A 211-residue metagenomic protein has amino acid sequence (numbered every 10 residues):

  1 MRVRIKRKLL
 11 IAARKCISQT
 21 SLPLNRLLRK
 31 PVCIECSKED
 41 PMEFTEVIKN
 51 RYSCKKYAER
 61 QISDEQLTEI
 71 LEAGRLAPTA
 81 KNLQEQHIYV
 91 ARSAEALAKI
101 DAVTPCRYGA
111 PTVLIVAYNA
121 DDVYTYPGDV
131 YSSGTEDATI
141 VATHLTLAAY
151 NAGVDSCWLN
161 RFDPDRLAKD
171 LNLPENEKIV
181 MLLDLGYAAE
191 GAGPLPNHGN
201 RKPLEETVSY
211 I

Functional and structural regions predicted by a protein language model:
R7-K8: Short linear segments in intrinsically disordered or otherwise low-structure-confidence regions
C33-I211: Acidic, surface-exposed loops and disordered segments
